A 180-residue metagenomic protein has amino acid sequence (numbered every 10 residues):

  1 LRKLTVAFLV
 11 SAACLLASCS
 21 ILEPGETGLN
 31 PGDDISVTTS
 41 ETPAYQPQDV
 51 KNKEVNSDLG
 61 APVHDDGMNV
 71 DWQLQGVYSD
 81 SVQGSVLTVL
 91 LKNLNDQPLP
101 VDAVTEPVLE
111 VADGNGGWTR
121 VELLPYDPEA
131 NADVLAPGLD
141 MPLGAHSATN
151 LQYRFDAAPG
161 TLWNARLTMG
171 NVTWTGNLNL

Functional and structural regions predicted by a protein language model:
L1-F8: Bacterial N-terminal signal peptides that target proteins for export
L15-S18: C-terminal motif of bacterial Sec signal peptides marking the signal peptidase cleavage site
I21-I35, E106-V108, L139-L180: Surface-exposed edge beta-strand/loop patches
L29-V50: Post-signal peptide N-terminal segment of mature Sec-exported envelope proteins
D49-V82: Low-complexity, acidic Ser/Thr/Pro/Gly-rich terminal tails and inter-domain linkers that flank the onset of structured
M68-V70, Q83-L87, T105, T149-L151 (+1 more regions): Envelope-exposed proteins and targeting segments
S81, L94-S147: The feature marks short-to-medium sequence segments in extracytoplasmic or secretory-pathway proteins
S85-N95: Short, well-ordered beta-strand segments enriched in hydrophobic/aromatic residues
